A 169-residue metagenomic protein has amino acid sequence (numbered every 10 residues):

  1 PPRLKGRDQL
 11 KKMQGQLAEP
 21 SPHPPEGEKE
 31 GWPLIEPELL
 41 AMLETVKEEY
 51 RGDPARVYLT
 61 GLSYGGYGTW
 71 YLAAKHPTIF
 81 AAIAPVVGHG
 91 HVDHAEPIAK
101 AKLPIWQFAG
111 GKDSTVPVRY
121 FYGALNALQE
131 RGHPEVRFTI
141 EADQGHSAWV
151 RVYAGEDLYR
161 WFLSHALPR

Functional and structural regions predicted by a protein language model:
P1-R3, T60-Y64, P85-H89, F108-K112 (+1 more regions): Active-site-proximal beta-strand/loop segments in catalytic clefts of secreted hydrolases
L4-Y50, Y71: Alpha/beta-hydrolase active-site loop
R7-Q9, Y71-L72, A95-I98, P117-F121 (+2 more regions): Short, solvent-exposed loop/turn and secondary-structure capping segments
G27-E38, E49, Y64, D113-Y120 (+1 more regions): Extracytoplasmic/periplasmic, Sec-exported soluble proteins
I35-M42, G65-G68, L72, H76-I79 (+2 more regions): Stable alpha-helical elements in mature extracytoplasmic
E44-R51, A74-A81, N126-P134, L163-L167: Sec-exported extracytoplasmic/periplasmic mature domains
E48-A101: Primarily recognizes the serine-hydrolase "nucleophile elbow" in alpha/beta-hydrolase and SGNH/GDSL folds
P104-F108, K112-R169: C-terminal catalytic histidine-bearing segment of alpha/beta-hydrolase fold enzymes
